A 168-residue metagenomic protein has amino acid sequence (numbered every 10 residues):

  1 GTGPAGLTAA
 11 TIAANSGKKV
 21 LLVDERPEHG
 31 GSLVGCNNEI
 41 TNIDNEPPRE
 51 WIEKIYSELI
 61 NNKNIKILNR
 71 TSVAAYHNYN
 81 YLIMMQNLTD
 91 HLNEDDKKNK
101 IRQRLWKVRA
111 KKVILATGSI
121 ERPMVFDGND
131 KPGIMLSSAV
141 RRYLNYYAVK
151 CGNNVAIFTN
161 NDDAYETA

Functional and structural regions predicted by a protein language model:
G1-A168: Residues forming the flavin
